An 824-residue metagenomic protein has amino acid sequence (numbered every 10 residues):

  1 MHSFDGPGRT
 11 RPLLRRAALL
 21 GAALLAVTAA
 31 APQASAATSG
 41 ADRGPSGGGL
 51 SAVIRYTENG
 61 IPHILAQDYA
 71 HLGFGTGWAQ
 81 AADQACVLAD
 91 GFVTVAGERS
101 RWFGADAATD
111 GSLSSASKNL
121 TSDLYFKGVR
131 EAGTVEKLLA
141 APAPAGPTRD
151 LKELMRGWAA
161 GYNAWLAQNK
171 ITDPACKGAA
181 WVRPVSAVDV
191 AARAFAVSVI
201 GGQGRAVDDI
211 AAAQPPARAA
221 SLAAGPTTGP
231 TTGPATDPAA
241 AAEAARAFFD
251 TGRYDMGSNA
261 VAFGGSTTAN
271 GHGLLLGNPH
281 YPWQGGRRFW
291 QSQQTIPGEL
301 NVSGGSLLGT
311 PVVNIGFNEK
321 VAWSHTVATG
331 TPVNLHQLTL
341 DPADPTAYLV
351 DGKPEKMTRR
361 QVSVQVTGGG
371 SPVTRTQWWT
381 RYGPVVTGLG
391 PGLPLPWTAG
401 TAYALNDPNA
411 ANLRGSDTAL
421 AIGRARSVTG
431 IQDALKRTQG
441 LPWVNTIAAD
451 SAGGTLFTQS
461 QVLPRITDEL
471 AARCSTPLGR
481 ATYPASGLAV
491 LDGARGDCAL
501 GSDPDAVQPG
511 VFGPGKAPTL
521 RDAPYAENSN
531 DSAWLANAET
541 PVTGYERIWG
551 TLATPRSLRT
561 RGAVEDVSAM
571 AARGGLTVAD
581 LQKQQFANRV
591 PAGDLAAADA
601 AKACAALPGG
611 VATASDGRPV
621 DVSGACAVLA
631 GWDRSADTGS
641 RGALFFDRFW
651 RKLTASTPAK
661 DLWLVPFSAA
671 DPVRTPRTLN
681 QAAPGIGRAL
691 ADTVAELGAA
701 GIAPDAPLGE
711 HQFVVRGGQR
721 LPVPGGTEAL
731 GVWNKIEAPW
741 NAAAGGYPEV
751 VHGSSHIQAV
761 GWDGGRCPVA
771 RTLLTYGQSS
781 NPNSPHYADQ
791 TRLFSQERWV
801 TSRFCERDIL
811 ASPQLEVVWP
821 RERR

Functional and structural regions predicted by a protein language model:
M1-T38: Secretory targeting and sorting signals
G40-L274, P279-G285, I296-E299, S303-S306 (+1 more regions): Substrate-recognition/specificity elements adjacent to catalytic centers across diverse enzyme folds
A66, A70-T121, S324-P372, G501-R556 (+2 more regions): Gly/Pro-rich active-site capping loops and adjacent beta-alpha segments that organize cofactor/substrate pockets
L151-Y162, G285, G415, G430-A434 (+2 more regions): Stable alpha-helical elements in mature extracytoplasmic
I296, V302-L308, G316-V321, H325-G487: Glycine- and hydrophobic-rich flexible loops that cap the catalytic core of alpha/beta enzyme folds
L441-M570, F649, L653, P666: Hydrophobic alpha-helical segments
N537-S615, P707-R824: Terminal end segments
A643-G726: Charged, long alpha-helical assembly modules
